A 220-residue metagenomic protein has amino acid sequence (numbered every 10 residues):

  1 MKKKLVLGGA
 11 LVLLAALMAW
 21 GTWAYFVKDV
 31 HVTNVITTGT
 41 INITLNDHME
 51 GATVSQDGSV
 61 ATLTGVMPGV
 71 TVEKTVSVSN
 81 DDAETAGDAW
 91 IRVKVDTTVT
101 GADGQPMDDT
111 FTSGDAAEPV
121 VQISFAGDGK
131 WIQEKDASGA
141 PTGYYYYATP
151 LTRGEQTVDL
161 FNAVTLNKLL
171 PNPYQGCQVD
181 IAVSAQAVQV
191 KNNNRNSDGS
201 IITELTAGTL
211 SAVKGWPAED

Functional and structural regions predicted by a protein language model:
K2-D220: Long, small/polar-residue-biased beta-strand-and-loop interaction regions
